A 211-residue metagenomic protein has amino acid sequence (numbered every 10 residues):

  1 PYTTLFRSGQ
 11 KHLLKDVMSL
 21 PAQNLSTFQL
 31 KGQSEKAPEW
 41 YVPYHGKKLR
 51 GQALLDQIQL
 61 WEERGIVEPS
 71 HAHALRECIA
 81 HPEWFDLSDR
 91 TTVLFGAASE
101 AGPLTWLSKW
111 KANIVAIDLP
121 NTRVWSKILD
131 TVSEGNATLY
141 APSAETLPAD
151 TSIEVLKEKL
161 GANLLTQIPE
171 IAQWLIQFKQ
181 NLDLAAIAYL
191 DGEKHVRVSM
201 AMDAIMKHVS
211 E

Functional and structural regions predicted by a protein language model:
Y2-L5: Short, small-residue-biased leader/transition segments that mark boundaries at the very start of proteins
T27-E63: Helix-enriched interaction subdomains in cytosolic or periplasmic regions, typified by TIR/SEFIR signaling/NADase cores
P69-S88: A short, basic/flexible loop-to-alpha-helix module at the beginning of a structural domain
A116-N121: Conserved acidic E/D residue at the C-terminus of a beta-strand in Rossmann-like folds
W125-K179: Extended charged low-complexity segments that act as oligomerization/scaffolding linkers
L156-E158, N163-E211: Extended alpha-helical scaffolding regions
